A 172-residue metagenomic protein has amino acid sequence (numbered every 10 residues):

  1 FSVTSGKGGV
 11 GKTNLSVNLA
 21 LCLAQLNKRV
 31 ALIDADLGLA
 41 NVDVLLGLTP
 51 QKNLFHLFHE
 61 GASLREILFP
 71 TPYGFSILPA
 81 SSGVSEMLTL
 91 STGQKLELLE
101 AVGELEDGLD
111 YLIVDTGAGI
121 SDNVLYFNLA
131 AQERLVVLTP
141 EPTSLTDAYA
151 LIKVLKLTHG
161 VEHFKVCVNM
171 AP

Functional and structural regions predicted by a protein language model:
F1-D36: Walker A/P-loop phosphate-binding motif and the immediately C-terminal alpha-helix
V3-K12, L78, L109, V114: Structured catalytic core of nucleotide-sugar glycosyltransferases
S5, D34, P79-S82, T116 (+1 more regions): Flexible glycine-/small-residue-rich
L32-D107: P-loop/Walker-type NTP enzyme "switch/lid" segment
Y111, T116-P172: Conserved catalytic-core segment of NTP-binding enzymes
